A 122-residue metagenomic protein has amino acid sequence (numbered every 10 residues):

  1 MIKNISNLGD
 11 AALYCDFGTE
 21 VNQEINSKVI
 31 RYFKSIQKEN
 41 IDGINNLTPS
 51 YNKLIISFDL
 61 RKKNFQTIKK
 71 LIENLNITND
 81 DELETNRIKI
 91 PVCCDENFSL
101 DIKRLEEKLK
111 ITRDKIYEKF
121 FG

Functional and structural regions predicted by a protein language model:
M1-G122: Conserved "landmark" site that anchors the functional core of diverse proteins
